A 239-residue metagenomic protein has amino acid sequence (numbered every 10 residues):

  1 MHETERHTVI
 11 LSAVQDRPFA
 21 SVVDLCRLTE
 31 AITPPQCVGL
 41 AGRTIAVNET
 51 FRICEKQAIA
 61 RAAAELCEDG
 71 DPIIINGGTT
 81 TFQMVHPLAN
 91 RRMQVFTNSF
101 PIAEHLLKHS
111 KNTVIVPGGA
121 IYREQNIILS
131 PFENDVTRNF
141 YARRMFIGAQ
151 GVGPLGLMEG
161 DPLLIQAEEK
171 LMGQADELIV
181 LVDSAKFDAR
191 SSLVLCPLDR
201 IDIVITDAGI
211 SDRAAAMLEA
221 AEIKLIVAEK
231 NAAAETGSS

Functional and structural regions predicted by a protein language model:
M1-I74, G78, V85-N90, L107-K111: HTH-adjacent hinge/linker in prokaryotic transcriptional regulators
H2-T8, P101-S239: Conserved phosphate- and dinucleotide-binding cores of soluble alpha/beta proteins, encompassing both enzyme active
Q15, C26, M93, S191 (+1 more regions): Short, flexible active-site loop motifs that bind/organize anionic cofactors or intermediates
I74, V95, G160: Conserved SAM-binding loop
H86-L88, V95-H105: Catalytic core of membrane glycerolipid acyltransferases/transacylases, capturing the structured, soluble-facing
